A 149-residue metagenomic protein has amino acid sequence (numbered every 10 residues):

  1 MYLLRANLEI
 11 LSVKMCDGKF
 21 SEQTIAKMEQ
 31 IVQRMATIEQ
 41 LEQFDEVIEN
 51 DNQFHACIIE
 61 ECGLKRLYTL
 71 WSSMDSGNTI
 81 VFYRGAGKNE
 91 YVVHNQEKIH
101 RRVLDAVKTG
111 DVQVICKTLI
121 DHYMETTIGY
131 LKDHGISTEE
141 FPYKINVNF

Functional and structural regions predicted by a protein language model:
M1-L4, N50, T118: Generic alpha-helical secondary-structure signal
L4-F20, N52-E90, T126: Hydrophobic, amphipathic alpha-helical faces that serve as interaction scaffolds
R5, S21-T24, M28, V93-Q96: Generic alpha-helical segment signature
L11-A36: Amphipathic alpha-helical dimerization/coiled-coil segments that flank or bridge DNA-binding/regulatory modules
I25, E29, I48, Y68 (+1 more regions): Conserved positions within tetratricopeptide repeat
E29-V32, A36, L41, Q53 (+2 more regions): C-terminal all-alpha effector/ligand-binding and dimerization domain of prokaryotic HTH-type transcriptional repressors
